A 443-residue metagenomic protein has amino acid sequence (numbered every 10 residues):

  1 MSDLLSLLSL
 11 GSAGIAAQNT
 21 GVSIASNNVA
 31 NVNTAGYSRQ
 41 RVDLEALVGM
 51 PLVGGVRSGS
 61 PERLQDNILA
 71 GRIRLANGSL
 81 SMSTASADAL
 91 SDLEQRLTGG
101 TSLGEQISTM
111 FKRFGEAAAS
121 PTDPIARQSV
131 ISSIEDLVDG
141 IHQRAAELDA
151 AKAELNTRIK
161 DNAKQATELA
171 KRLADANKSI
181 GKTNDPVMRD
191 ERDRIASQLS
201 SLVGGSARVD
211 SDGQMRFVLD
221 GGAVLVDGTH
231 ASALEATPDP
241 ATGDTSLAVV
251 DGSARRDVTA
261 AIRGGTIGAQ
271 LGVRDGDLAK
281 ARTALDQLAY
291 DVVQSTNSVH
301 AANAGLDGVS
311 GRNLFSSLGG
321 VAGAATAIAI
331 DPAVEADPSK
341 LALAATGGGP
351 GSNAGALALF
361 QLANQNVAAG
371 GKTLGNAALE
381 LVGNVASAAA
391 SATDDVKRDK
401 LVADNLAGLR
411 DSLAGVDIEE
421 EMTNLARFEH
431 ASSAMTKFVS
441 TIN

Functional and structural regions predicted by a protein language model:
M1-N443: S/T-rich, low-complexity, solvent-exposed segments of bacterial secretion/appendage proteins
